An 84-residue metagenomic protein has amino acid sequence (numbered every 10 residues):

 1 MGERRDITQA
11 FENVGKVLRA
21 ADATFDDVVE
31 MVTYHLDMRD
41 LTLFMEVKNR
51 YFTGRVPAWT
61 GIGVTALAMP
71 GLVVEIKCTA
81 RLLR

Functional and structural regions predicted by a protein language model:
M1-R84: Short, polar/acidic, helix-capping and beta-turn segments at strand->helix junctions that line the mouths
